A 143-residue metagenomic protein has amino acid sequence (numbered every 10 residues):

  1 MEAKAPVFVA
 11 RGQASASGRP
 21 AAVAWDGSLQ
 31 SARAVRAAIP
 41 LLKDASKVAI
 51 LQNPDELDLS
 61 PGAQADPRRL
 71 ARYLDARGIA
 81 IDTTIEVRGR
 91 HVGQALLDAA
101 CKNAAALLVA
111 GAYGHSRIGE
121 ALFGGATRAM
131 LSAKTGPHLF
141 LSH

Functional and structural regions predicted by a protein language model:
M1-A14, A100-H143: Gly/Ser-rich helix-loop-strand patches that form or flank binding pockets for ribonucleotide-derived cofactors
E2-A5, R11-A76: Short acidic/Ser/Thr-enriched loop-to-helix initiation segments
R19, G93-Q94, G119: Short Asp/Glu-rich motifs
S28-L29, V87-R90, A121: Conserved phosphate-coordination/catalytic loops
S31-A34, V92-G93, F123-A126: Amphipathic coiled-coil/heptad-repeat helices and related helical stalk/stem segments that mediate oligomerization
I50-A112: Glycine/small-residue-rich hydrophobic helix-like segments
